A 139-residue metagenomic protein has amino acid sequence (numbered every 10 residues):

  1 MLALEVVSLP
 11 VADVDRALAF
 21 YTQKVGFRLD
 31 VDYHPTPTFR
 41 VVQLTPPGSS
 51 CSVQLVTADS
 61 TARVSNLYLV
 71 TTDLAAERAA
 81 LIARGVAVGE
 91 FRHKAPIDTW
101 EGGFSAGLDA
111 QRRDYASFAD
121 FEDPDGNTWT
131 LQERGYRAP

Functional and structural regions predicted by a protein language model:
M1-L18, V64-L67, Q132-P139: N-terminal beta-strand motif that seeds the catalytic metal site of vicinal oxygen chelate
L2, S8-C51, D59, A76 (+1 more regions): Core segments of cupin and vicinal oxygen chelate
S8, T45, V56-T57, E122 (+1 more regions): Residue-level detector of conserved, well-ordered beta-strand and adjacent loop positions that form binding/recognition
D13, D73, D123-D125: Acidic active-site catalytic centers that drive phospho-/nucleotidyl reactions and related ester hydrolyses
T36-R40, T61-R63, I97, R113-Y115: Short acidic/glycine-enriched loop/turn segments that link adjacent beta-strands
C51-V53, S65, W129: Short beta-strand segments
L55-I82: Helix-adjacent hinge/juxtasegments
L69, R78-P139: Vicinal oxygen chelate
